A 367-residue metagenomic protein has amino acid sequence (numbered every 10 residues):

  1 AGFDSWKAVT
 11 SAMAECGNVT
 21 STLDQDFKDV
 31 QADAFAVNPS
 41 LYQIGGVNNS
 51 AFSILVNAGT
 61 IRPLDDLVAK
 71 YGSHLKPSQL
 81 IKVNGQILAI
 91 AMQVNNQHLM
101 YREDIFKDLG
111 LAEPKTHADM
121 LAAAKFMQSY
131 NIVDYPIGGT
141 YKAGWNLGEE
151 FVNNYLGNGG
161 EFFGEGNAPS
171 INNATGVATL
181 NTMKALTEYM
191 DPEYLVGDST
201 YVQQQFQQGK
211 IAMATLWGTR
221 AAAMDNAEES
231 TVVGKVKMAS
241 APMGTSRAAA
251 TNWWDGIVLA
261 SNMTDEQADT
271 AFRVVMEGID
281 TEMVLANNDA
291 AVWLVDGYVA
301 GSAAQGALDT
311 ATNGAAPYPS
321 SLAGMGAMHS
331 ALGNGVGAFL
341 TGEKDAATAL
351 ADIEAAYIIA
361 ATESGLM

Functional and structural regions predicted by a protein language model:
A1-I54, E113, L195, T245 (+3 more regions): Conserved N-terminal structural module of periplasmic/extracytoplasmic solute-binding proteins
K28, N48-Q97, A112, L121 (+2 more regions): Hinge/lid segment of periplasmic solute-binding proteins
A32-A36, S40-Q43, Y71-F106, Y135 (+3 more regions): A structural signal for short loop-to-beta-strand junctions that line the ligand-binding cleft of periplasmic/secreted
R62-K76, N131, P136-G144, N158-T179 (+4 more regions): Short, solvent-exposed loop/beta-turn-alpha elements that line the ligand-binding surface or hinge of extracytoplasmic
I87, D108-L109, V177, E188 (+1 more regions): Extracytoplasmic/periplasmic substrate-recognition and gating elements
L88-I90, Q97, L121-A168, I211: Extracytoplasmic/periplasmic solute-binding protein
K107, T312-M367: Conserved C-terminal helix/tail region of periplasmic/extracytoplasmic solute-binding proteins
A124-F126, G166-L195: Glycine-centered hinge/linker elements that transmit conformational signals in sensory and ligand-binding systems
